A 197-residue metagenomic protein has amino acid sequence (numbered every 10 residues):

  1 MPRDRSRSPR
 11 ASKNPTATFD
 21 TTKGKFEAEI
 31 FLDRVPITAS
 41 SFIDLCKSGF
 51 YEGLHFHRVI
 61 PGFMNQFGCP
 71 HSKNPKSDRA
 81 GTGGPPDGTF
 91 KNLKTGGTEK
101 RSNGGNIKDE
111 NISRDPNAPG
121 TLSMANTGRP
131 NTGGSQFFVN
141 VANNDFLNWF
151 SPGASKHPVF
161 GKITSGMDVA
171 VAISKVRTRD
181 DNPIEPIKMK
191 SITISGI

Functional and structural regions predicted by a protein language model:
M1-I197: Cyclophilin-like peptidyl-prolyl cis-trans isomerases
